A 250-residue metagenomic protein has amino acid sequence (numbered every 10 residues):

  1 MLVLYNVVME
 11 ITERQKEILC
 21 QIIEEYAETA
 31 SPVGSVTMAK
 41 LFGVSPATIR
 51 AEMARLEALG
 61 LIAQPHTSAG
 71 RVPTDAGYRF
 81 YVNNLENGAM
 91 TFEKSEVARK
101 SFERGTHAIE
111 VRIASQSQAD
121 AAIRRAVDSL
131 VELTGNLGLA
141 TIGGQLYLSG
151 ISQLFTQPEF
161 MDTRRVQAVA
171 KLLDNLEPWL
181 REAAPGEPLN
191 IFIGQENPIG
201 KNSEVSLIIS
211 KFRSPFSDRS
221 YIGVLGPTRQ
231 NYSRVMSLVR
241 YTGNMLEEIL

Functional and structural regions predicted by a protein language model:
M1-V8: Short, intrinsically disordered or compositionally biased N-terminal tails of bacterial proteins
I11, Q15-L19: Short, leucine-enriched amphipathic alpha-helices that occur as contiguous helical runs
I18, T74, V224: Conserved RecA-like P-loop NTPase ATPase core
Q21-E28, P32-N84: N-terminal helix-turn-helix
R79, E86-L250: Intrinsically disordered, acidic Ser/Thr/Pro-rich low-complexity regulatory segments
